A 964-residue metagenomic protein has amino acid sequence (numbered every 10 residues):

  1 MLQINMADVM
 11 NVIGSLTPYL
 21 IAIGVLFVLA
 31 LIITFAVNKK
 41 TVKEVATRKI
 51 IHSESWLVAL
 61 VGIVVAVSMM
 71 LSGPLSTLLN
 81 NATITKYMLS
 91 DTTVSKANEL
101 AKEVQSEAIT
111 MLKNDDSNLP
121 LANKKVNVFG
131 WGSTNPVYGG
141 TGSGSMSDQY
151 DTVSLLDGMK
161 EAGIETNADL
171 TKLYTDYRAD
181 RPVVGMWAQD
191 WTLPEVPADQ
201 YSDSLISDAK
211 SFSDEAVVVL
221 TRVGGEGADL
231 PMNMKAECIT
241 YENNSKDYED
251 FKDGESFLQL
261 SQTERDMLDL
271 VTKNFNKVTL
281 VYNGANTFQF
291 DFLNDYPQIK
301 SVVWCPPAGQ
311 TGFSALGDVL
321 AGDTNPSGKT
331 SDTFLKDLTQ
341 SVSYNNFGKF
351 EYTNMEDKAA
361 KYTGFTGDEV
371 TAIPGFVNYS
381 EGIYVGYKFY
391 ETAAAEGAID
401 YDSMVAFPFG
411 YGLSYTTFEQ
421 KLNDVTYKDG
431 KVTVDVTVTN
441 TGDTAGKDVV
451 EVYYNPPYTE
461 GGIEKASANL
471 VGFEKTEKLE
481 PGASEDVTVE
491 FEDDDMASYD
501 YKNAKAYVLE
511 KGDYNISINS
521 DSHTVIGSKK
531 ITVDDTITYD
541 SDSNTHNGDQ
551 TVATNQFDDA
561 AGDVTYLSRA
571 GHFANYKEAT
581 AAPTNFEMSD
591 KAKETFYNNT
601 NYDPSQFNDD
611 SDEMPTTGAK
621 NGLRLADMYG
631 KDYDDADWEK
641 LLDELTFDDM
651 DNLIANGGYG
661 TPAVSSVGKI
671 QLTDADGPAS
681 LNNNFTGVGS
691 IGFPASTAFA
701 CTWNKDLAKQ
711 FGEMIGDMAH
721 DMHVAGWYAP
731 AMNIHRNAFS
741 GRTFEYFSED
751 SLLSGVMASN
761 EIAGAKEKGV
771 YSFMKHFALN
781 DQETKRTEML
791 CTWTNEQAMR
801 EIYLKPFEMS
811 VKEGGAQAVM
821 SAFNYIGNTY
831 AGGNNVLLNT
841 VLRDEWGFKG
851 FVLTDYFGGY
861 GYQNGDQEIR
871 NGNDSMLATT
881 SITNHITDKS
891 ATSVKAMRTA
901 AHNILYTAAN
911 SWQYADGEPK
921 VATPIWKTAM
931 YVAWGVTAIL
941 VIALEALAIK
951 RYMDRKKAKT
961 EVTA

Functional and structural regions predicted by a protein language model:
M1-Y501, V508-S522, N544-A964: Glycoside hydrolase catalytic-domain context in secreted enzymes
T524-T545: Short beta-strand elements
